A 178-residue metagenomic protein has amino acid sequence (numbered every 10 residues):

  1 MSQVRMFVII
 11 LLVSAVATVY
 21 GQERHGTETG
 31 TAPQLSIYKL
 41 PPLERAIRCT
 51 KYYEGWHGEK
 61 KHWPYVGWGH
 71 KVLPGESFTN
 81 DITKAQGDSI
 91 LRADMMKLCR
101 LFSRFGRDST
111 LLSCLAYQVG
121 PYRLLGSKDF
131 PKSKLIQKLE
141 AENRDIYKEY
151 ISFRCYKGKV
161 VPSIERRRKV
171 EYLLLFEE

Functional and structural regions predicted by a protein language model:
S2-Q3, F7, V19-G58, H70-P74 (+2 more regions): Long, amphipathic alpha-helical surface segments
V8-A15: Bacterial N-terminal signal peptides
A15, K61-W63, C114, E165: N-terminal hydrophobic or amphipathic segments with adjacent small-residue motifs that include Sec signal peptides
R45, K61-W63, R107: Extracytoplasmic
F102-D108: Structural motif
S109-R123: Short N-proximal segments of mature Sec-exported proteins
